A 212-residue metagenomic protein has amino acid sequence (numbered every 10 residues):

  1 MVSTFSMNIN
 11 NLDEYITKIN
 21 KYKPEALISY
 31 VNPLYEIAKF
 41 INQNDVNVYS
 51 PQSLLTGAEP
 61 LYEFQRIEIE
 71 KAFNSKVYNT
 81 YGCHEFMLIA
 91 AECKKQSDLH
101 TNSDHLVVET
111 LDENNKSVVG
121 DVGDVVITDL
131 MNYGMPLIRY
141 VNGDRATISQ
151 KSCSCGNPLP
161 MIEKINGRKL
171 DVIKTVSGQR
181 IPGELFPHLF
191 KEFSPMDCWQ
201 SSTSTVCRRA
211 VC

Functional and structural regions predicted by a protein language model:
M1-C212: Active-site glycine/GP-rich loop and adjacent strand/helix microenvironment that borders small-molecule binding pockets
